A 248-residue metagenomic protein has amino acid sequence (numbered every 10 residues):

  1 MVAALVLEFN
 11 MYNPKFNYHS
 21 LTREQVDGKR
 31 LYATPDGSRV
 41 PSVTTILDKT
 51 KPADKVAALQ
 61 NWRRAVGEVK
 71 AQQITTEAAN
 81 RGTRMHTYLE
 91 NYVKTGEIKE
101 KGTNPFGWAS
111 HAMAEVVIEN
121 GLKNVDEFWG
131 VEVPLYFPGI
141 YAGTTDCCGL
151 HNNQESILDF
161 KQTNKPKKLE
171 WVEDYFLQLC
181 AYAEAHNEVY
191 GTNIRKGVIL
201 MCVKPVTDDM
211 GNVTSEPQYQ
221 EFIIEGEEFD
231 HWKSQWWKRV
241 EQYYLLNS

Functional and structural regions predicted by a protein language model:
V2-A142: Metal-dependent nuclease catalytic cores that hydrolyze phosphodiester bonds in DNA/RNA, characterized by
V2-P14, C147, H151-N152, S156 (+1 more regions): DEDD superfamily 3′-5′ metal-dependent exonuclease/proofreading module
G96-E100, Y190-N193, N247: Secondary-structure transition/capping residues
W129-Q242: Mg2+/Mn2+-dependent nuclease catalytic core
